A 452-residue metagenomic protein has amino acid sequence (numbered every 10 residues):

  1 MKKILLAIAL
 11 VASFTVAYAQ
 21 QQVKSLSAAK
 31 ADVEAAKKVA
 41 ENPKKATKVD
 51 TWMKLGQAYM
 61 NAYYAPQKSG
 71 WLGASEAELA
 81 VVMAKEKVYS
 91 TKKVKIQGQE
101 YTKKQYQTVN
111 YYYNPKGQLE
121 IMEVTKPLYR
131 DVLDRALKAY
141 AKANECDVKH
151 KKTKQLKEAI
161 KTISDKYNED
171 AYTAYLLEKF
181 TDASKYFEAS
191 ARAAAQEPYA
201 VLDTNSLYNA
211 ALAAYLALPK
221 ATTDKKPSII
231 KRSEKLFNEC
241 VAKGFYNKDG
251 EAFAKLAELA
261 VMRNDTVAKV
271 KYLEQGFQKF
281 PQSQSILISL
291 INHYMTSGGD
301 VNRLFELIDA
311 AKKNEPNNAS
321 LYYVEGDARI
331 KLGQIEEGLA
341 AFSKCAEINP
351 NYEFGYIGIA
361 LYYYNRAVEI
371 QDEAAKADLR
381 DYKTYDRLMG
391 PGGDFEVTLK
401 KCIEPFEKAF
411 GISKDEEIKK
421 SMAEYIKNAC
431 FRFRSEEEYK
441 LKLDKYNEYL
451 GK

Functional and structural regions predicted by a protein language model:
A46, M60-L177, A194-L202, P219-R232 (+1 more regions): Short coil/linker segments at helix-helix boundaries
K48, L55, A62, I163 (+10 more regions): Structural register within alpha-helical repeat arrays
T51, T153, Y199-A200, S206 (+5 more regions): TPR alpha-solenoid repeat register
Y59, A174, A214, A221 (+6 more regions): Residue at a conserved register position within TPR or TPR-like alpha-solenoid repeats
A143, S190, C240, Q275-G276 (+3 more regions): Canonical positions in the second alpha-helix
C146, A193, K243-G244, K279-F280 (+3 more regions): Structural marker of alpha-solenoid helical repeat scaffolds
E373, R380-E404, K408-K452: Terminal, low-structured helical/coil segments at or just beyond the last alpha-helical repeat
